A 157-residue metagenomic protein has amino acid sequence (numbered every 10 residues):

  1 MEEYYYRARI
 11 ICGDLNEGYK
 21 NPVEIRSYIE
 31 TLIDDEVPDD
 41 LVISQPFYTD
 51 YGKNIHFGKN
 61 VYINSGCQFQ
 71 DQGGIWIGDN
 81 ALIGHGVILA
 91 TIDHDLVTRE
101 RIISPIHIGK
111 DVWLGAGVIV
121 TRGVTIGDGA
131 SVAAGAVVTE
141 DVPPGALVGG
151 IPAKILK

Functional and structural regions predicted by a protein language model:
M1-D40, A153: Terminal amphipathic alpha-helical/low-complexity segments used for targeting or macromolecular assembly
M1-L15, R101-T121, I151-K157: C-terminal segments of enzyme domains that contribute to small-molecule binding surfaces
T31-L32, I55-F57: Short, T/G/N/S-enriched strand-turn elements that build extracellular solenoid repeat scaffolds
D39, S44-Q45, D50-Y51, G58-K59 (+12 more regions): Left-handed beta-helix
Y51, V97, K157: Glycine/Thr-rich phosphate-binding loops of Rossmann-like dinucleotide-binding domains
I92-R99: A short, acidic/glycine-rich surface segment
